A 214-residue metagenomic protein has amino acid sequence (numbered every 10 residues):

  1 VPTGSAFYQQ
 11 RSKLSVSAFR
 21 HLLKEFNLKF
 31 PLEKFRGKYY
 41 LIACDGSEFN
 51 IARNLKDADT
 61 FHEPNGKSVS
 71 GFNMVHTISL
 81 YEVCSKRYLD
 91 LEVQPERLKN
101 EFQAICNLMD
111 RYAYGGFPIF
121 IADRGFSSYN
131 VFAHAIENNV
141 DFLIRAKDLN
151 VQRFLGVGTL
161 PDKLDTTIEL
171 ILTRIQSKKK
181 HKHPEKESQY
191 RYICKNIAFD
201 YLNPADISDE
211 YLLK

Functional and structural regions predicted by a protein language model:
V1, A6-L14, A18-L22, G37-K38 (+3 more regions): Single, function-defining residue in the core of a domain
K24-P31: A short, well-structured juxtamembrane/interface segment
Y40-I42: Internal interaction segment
D59-P64: Short Pro/Gly-enriched beta-strand edge/turn motifs at strand-loop
